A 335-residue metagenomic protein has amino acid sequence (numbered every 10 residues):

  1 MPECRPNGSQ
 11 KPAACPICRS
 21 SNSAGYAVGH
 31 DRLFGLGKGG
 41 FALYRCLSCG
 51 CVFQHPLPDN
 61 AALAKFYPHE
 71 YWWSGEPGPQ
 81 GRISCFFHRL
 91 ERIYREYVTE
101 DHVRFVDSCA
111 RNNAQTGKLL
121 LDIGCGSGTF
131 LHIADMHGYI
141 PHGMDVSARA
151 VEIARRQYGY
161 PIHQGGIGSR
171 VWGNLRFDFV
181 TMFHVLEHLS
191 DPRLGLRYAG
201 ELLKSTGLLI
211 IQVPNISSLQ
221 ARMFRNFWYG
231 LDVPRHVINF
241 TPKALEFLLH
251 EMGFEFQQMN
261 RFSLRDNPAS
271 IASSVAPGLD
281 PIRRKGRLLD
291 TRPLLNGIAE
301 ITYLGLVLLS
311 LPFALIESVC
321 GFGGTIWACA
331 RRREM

Functional and structural regions predicted by a protein language model:
P2-C85: N-terminal juxtadomain amphipathic helix that follows a signal peptide/anchor or precedes a small N-terminal auxiliary
N7-A13, V98-F227, V237-E251, W327-R333: Conserved SAM-binding loop
S23, P141, F256-Q257: Hydrophobic anchor at the start of a short beta-strand that flanks the dinucleotide cofactor-binding loop
Y26-V28, G165, M259-F262: Conserved beta-strand termini and adjacent loop/short-helix elements that scaffold enzyme active sites in alpha/beta
G37-G39, A154-Q157, N174-L175, A269-A272: Short secondary-structure transition/capping segments
K38, D135, F322-G324: Residue-level preference for beta-strand/loop junctions
N60-N113, I133: Conserved class I S-adenosyl-L-methionine
S190-E201, L208-R333: S-adenosyl-L-methionine-dependent methyltransferase catalytic module, highlighting the catalytic core
